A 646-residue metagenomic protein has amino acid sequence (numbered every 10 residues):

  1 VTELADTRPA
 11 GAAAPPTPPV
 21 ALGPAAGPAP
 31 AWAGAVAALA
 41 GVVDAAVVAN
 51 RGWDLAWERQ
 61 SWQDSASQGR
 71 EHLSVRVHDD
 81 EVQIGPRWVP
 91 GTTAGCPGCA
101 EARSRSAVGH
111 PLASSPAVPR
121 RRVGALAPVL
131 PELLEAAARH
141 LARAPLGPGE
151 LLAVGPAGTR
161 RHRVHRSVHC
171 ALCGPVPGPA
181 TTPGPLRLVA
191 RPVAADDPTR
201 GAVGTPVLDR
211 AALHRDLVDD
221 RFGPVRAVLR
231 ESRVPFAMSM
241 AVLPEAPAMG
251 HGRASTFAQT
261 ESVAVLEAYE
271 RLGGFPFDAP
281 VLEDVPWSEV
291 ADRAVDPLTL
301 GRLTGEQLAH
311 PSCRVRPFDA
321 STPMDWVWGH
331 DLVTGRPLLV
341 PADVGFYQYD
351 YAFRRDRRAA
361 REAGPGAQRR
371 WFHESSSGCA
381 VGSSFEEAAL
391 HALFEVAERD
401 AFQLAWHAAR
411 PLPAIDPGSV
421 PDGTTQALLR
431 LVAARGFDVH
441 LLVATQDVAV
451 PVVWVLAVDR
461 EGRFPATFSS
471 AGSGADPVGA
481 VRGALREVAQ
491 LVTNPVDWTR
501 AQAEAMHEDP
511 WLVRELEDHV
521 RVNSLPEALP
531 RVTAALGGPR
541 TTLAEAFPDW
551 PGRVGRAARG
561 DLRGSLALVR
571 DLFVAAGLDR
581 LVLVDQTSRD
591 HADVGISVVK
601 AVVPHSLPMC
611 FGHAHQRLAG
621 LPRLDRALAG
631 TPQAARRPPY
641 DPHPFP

Functional and structural regions predicted by a protein language model:
V1-V20: N-terminal charged helix/coil linker that caps or initiates catalytic domains
E3, V20-L22, G27-L133, R143-P145 (+3 more regions): E1/E1-like adenylate-forming module used to activate ubiquitin-like modifiers and sulfur-carrier proteins
A5, G52, G149-L152, P156-P646: Helix-biased "structured C-terminal domain" signature
R8-A12, V43-D44, A480: N-terminal cationic amphipathic segment used for targeting or macromolecule association
A10, L22, A26, A33 (+5 more regions): Feature targets compositionally biased, intrinsically disordered low-complexity regions with long contiguous runs
A14, D64, R253: Short, charge-rich binding segments
Q63, E132-R139, R143, A258 (+2 more regions): Short alpha-helical basic/polar micro-motif
